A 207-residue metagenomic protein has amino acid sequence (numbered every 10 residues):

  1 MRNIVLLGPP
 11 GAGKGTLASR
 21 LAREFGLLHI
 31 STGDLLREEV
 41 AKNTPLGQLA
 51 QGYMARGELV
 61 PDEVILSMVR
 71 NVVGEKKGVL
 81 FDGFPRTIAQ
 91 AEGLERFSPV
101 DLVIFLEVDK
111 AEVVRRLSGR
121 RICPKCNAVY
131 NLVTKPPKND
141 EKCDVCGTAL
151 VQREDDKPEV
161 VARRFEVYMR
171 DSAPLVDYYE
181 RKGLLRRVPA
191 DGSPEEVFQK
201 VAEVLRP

Functional and structural regions predicted by a protein language model:
L6: Hydrophobic anchor at the beta1->P-loop junction of P-loop NTPases
P9: P-loop (Walker A) phosphate-binding loop of NTP-binding proteins
K14: Conserved lysine of the Walker
L17: Hydrophobic positions on the alpha1 helix immediately C-terminal to the Walker A/P-loop
R20, A149-P207: NTP-dependent small-molecule kinase module
E24, L28-P99, E112, S118 (+2 more regions): ATP-dependent small-molecule kinase phosphotransfer cores that center on conserved nucleotide phosphate-binding segments
S98-S118, T134-K135, N139-K142: Conserved phosphate-donor/acceptor-positioning beta-strand/loop module used by diverse small-molecule
N127-V129, G147-T148: Cys/His-coordinated zinc-binding microdomains
